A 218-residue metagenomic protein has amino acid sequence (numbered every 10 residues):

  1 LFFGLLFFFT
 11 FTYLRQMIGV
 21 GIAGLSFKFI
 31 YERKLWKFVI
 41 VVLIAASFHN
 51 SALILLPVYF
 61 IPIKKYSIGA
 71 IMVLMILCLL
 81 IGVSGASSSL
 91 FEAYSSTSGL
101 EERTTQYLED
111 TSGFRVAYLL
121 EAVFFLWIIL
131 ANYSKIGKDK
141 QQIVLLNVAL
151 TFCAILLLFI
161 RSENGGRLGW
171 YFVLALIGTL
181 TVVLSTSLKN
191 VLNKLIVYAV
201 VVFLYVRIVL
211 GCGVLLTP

Functional and structural regions predicted by a protein language model:
L1-L5: Transmembrane and membrane-interface helices of multi-pass, inner-membrane envelope-modifying transferases
F11-M17: Short acidic/glycine- and proline-prone juxtamembrane loop motifs at membrane-interface regions of multi-pass membrane
A23-W36: Membrane-interface transmembrane helices that cradle and orient dolichyl/undecaprenyl
F38-V41, S51-I61: Transmembrane-embedded, aromatic-rich helix segments that form part of the hydrophobic channel/pocket engaging
L56-L168, V214-L216: Alpha-helical transmembrane segments and terminal signal-anchor/GPI-anchor hydrophobic tails, characterized by long
V148, E163, A175, L195-P218: Transmembrane helical bundles and short interhelical boundary loops of multi-pass, membrane-embedded
G166-V182: Hydrophobic/aromatic-rich transmembrane helices and adjacent perimembrane loops
